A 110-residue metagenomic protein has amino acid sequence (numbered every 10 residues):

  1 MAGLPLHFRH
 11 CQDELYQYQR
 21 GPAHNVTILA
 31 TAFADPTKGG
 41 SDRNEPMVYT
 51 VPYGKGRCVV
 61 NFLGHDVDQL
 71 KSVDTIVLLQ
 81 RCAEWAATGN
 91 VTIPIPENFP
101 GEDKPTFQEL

Functional and structural regions predicted by a protein language model:
M1-G54, P94-P96: Catalytic beta-strand/loop cores that center a nucleophilic Ser/Cys/Thr and support acyl-enzyme chemistry
D35-V48, P52-L110: Extracellular ligand-binding/catalytic regions of CAZymes and related secreted enzymes and adhesion modules
